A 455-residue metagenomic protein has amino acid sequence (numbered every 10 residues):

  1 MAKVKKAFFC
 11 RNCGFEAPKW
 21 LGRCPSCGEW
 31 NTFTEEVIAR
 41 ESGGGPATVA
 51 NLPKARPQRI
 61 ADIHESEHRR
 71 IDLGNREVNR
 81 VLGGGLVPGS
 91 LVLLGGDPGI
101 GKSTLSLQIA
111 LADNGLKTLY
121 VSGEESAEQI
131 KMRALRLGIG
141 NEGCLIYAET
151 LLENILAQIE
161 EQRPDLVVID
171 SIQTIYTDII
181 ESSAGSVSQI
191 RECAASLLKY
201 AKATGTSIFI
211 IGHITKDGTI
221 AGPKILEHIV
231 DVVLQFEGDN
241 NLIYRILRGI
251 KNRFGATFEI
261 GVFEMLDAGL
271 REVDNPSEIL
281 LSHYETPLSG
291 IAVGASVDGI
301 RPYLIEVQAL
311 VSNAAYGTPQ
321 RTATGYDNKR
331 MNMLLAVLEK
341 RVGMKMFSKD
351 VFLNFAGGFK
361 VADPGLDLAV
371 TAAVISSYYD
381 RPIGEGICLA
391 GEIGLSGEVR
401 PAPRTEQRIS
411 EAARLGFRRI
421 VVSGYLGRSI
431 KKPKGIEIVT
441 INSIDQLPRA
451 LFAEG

Functional and structural regions predicted by a protein language model:
A2-N12, E16-L82, V87-L93, I100-A110 (+6 more regions): Peripheral, non-AAA+ core regions of ATP-driven protein-machinery
D97, G123: P-loop (Walker A) phosphate-binding loop of NTP-binding proteins
T118-S122: Conserved RecA-like ASCE P-loop NTPase motor core of nucleic-acid helicases/translocases
A127: Divalent metal-dependent catalytic cores for phosphoryl transfer on phosphate-bearing substrates
